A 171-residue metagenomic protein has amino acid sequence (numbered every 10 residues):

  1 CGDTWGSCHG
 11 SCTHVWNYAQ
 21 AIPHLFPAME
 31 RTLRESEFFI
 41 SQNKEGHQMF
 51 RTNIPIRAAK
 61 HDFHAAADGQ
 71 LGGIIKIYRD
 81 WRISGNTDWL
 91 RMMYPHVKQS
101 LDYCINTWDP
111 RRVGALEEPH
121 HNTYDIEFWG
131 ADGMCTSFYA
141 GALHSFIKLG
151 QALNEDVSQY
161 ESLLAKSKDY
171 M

Functional and structural regions predicted by a protein language model:
C1-N106, R112, E117-H121: Substrate-binding groove/exosite segments of carbohydrate-active enzymes
T52-L71, I105-D169: The feature captures the catalytic groove of carbohydrate-active enzymes
